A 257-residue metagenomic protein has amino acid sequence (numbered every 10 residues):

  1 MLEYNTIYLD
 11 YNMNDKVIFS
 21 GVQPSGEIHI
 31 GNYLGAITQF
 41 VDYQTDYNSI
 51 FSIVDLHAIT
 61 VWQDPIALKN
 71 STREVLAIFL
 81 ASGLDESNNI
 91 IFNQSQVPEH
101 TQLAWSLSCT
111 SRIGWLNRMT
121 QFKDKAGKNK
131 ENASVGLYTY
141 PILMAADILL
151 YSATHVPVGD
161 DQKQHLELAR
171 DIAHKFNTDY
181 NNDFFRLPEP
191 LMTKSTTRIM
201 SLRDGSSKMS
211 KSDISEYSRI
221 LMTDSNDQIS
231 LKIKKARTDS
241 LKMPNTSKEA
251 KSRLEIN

Functional and structural regions predicted by a protein language model:
L2-N12: Short, Lys/Arg-enriched N-terminal segments with co-localized hydrophobic residues within the first ~10-30 amino acids
Y11, K123-N257: Active-site cores that bind ATP or allylic diphosphates and position pyrophosphate for catalysis
Y11-A146: N-terminal Rossmann-like or analogous alpha/beta NTP/dinucleotide-binding catalytic cores that position adenine
